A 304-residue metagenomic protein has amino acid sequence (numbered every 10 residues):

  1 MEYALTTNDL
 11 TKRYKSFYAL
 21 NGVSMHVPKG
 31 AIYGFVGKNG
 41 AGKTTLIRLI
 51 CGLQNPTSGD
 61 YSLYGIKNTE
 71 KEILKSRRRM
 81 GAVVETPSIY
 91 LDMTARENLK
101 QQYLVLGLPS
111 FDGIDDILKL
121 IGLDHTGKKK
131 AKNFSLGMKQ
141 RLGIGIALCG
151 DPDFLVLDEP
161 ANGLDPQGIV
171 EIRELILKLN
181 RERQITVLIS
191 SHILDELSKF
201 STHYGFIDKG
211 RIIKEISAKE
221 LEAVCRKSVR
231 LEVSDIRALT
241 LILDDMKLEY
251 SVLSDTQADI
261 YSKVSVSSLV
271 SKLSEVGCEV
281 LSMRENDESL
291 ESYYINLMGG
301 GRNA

Functional and structural regions predicted by a protein language model:
M1-L5, G299-A304: Short, Lys/Arg-enriched, disordered terminal segments
M1-Y3, R183, K227, E279: Residue-level signal for beta-strand positions within conserved beta-sheet cores that form or flank
Y3-T7, K12-I189, L194-D208, I212-K214: ABC transporter nucleotide-binding domains
K29, H125, L142, D235 (+2 more regions): Non-catalytic surface loops within mature trypsin-like serine protease
R173-Y261: ABC transporter nucleotide-binding domain
K227-L297, A304: Short, charged/small-residue-rich alpha-helical element at the C-terminal edge of ABC transporter nucleotide-binding
